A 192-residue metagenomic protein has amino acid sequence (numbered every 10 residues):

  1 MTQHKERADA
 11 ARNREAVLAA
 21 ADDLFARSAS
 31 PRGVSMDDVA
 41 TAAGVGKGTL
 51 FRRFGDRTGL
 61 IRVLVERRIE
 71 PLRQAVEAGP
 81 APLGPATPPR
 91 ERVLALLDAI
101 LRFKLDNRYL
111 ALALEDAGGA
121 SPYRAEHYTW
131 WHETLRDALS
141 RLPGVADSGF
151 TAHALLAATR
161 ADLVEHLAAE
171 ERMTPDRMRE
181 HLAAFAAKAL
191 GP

Functional and structural regions predicted by a protein language model:
M1-A42, G59: Basic, helix-initiating cap at the start of DNA-binding domains
A16, D38, G59, E91-A99 (+3 more regions): Amphipathic alpha-helical interaction segments
A20-R27, A99, F103, A158: Short amphipathic alpha-helical elements of helix-turn-helix/winged-helix folds
G44-F54: Short hydrophobic/aromatic patch on the recognition helix
I61-R68, N107: Alpha-helical DNA-contacting segments of helix-turn-helix folds
V63, E77-L105: Hydrophobic alpha-helical connector segments
R73, A95, R102-D106, L112 (+4 more regions): Amphipathic alpha-helical packing segments from all-alpha helical-bundle domains
R102-D106, L110, D137, R141 (+2 more regions): Amphipathic C-terminal alpha-helical segment
